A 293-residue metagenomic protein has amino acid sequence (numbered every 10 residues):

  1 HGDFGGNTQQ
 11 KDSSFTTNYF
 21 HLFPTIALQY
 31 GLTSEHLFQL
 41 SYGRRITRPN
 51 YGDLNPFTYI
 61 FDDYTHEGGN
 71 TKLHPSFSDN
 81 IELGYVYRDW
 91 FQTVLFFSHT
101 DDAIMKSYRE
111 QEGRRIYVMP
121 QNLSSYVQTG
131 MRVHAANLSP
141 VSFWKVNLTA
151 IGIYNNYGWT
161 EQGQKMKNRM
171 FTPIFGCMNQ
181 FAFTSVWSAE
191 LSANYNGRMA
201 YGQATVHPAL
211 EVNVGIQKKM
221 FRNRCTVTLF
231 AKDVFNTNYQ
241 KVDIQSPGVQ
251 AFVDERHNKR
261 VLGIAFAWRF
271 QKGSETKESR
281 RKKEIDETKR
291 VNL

Functional and structural regions predicted by a protein language model:
H1-F15, Y19-T25, F143-Y154, I174-R198: Surface-exposed extracellular loop regions of Gram-negative outer-membrane beta-barrel proteins
H1-F4, Y42-R48, F57-T58, D89 (+6 more regions): Transmembrane beta-strands of outer-membrane beta-barrel pores
T17, I46-L95, H99, M119-T129 (+1 more regions): Outer-membrane beta-barrel signature, preferentially recognizing the C-terminal barrel domain of Gram-negative
L22, Y30-S34, F77, Y87-D89 (+5 more regions): Outer-membrane beta-barrel strand-turn architecture
P24, F38-L40, F91-L95, M131 (+6 more regions): Transmembrane beta-strands of outer-membrane beta-barrel proteins
I26-Y30, I81-Y87, M131-N137, G152 (+4 more regions): Residues on the lipid-exposed face of transmembrane beta-strands in outer-membrane beta-barrel proteins
H74, N80, T93-T149, G158-G176: Outer membrane beta-barrel strand-and-loop segments of large Gram-negative receptors, especially TonB-dependent
M170-L293: Conserved C-terminal beta-signal and adjacent last beta-strands/turns of outer-membrane beta-barrel proteins
